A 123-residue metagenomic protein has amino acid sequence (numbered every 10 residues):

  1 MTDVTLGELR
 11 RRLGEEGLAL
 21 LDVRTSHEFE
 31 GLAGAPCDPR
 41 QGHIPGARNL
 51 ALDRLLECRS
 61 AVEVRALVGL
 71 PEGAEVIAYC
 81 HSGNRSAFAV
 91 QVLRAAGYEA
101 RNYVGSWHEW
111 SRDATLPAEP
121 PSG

Functional and structural regions predicted by a protein language model:
M1-A19, V23-I77, H81-G123: Rhodanese-like catalytic fold shared by cysteine-dependent sulfurtransferases and DSP/PTP-type phosphatases
